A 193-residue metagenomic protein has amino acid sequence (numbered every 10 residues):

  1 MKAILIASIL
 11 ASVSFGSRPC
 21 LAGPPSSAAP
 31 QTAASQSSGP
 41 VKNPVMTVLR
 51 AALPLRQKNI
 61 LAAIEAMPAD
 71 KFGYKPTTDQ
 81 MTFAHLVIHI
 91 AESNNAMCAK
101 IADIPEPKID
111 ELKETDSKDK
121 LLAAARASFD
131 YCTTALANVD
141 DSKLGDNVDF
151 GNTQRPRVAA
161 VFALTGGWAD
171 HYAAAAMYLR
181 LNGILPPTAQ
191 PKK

Functional and structural regions predicted by a protein language model:
M1-I4: Positively charged n-region of N-terminal signal peptides that target proteins for export
I6-R18: Bacterial N-terminal signal peptides
V13-G16, Q57, S128-C132: Solvent-exposed, well-ordered amphipathic alpha-helical segments that flank/support binding or catalytic loops
G23-V48, E92-T153, N182-K193: Short, helix-capping/interhelical loops that line the mouth of catalytic, cofactor-, or ligand-binding pockets
R50-P54, K58-I64, K71-D110, D149-K193: Short, contiguous alpha-helical
